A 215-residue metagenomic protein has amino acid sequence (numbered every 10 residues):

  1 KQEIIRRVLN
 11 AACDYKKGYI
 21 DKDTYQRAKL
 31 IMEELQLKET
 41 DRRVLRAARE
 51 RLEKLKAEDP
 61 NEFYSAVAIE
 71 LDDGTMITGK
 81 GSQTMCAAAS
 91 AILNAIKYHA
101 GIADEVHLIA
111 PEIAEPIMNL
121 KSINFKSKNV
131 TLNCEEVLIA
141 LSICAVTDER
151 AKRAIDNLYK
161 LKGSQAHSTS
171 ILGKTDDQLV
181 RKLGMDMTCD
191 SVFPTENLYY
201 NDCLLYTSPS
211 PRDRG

Functional and structural regions predicted by a protein language model:
K1-A47: Short, compositionally biased leader-like segments
K16-Y19, L35-E39, L55-D59, I102-V106 (+1 more regions): Short secondary-structure junctions and interdomain/linker hinges
K22, L35-L45, M85, A89 (+1 more regions): Electropositive phosphate-/nucleotide-binding environments in soluble metabolic enzymes
A28-E33, D73-G81: Short, flexible active-site loops
D41-Y64, T75-N124: Conserved mixed alpha/beta catalytic, RNA-binding, or beta-rich assembly cores of soluble enzyme, regulatory
A66-E70: Short beta-strand scaffold segments in enzyme catalytic cores
I117-L205: C-terminal binding/interaction regions
Y206-D213: Conserved small/polar residues in nucleotide/adenosyl-binding loops
